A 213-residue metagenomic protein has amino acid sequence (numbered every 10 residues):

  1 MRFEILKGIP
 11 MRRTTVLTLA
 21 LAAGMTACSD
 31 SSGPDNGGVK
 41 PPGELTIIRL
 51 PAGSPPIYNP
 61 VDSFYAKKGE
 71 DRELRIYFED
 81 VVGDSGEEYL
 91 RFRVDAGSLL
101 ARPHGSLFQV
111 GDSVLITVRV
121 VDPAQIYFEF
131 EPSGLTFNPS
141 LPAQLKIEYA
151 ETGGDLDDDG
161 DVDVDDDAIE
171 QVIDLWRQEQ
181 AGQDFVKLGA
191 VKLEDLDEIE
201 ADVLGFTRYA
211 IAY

Functional and structural regions predicted by a protein language model:
M1-T26: Sec-dependent bacterial lipoprotein signal peptides
A22-S54, Y213: Bacterial Sec-dependent N-terminal signal peptides
G43-R75, V110-D174, Q178-Q180: Proteolytic processing hotspots in large secreted/extracellular or virion-associated proteins and select intracellular
E73-L115: Predominantly extracellular/luminal regions of secreted and cell-surface proteins, especially disulfide-bonded
R91, P142-K146, E200: Beta-strand secondary-structure signal
A181-A190: Surface-exposed loop/edge segments in extracytoplasmic proteins
L193-L196: Short, solvent-exposed loop/turn segments in extracellular or other extracytoplasmic domains
I199-Y213: C-terminal beta-strand-rich structural cap/linker in extracellular carbohydrate-active enzymes
